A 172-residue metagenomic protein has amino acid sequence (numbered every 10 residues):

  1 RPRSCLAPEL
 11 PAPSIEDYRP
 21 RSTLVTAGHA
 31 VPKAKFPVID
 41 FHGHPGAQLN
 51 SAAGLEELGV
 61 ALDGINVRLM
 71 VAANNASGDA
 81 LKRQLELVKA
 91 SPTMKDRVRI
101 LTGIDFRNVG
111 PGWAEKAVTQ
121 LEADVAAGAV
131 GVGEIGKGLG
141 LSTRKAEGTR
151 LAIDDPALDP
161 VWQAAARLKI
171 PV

Functional and structural regions predicted by a protein language model:
P2-T93, K116: An N-terminally biased module of ancient metal coordination in phosphate/nucleic-acid-related enzymes
C5-L6, L10, S14, H29 (+1 more regions): Active-site gating/metal-coordination segments in enzymes
